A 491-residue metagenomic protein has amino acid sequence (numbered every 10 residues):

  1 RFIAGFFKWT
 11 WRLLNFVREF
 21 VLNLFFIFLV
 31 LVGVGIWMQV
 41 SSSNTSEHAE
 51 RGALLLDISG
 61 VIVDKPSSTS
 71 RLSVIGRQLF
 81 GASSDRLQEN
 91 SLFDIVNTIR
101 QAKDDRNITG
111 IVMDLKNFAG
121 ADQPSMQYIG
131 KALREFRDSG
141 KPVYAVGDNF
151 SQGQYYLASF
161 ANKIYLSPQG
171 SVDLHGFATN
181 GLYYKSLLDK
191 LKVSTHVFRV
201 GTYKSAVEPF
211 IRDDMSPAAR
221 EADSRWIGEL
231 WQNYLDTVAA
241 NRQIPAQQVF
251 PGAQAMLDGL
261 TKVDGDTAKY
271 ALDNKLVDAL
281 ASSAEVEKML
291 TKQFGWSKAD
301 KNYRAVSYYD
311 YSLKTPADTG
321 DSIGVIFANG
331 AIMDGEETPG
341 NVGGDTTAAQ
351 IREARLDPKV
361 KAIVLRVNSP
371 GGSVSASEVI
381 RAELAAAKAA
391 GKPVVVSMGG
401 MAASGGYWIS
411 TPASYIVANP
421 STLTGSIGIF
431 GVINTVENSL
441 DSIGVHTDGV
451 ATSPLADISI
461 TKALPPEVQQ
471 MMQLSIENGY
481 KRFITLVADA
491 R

Functional and structural regions predicted by a protein language model:
R1-L260, E287, T291-K392, M401-A490: Small-residue-centered hinge/linker elements
T261-D266: Extended, domain-scale alpha-helical bundle/helix-rich regions
A271: Short, contiguous alpha-helical
D278-A281: A structural motif shared across PLP-dependent enzymes of the aminotransferase-like
A284: Extracellular glycan-binding segments that recognize GlcNAc-based cell-wall polysaccharides
V395: Hydrophobic "anchor" residues on beta-strands that sit immediately upstream of conserved functional sites
